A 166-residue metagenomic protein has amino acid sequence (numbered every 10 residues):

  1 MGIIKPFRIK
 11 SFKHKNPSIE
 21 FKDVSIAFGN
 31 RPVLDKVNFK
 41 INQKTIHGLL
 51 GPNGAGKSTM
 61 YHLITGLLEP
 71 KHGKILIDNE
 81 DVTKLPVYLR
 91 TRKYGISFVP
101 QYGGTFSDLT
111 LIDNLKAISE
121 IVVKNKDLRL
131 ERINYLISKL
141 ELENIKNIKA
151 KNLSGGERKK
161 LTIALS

Functional and structural regions predicted by a protein language model:
I19-F21, L34: Conserved structural motif at the start of ABC-family nucleotide-binding domains
G29, H47, L85, D113-L128 (+1 more regions): ABC-type ATPase nucleotide-binding domains, specifically the catalytic core motifs of the NBD
L50-P52: The feature captures the beta-strand-to-loop junction immediately N-terminal to the Walker
T65: Helix-to-loop junction immediately C-terminal to a conserved catalytic motif
G73-D81, R92-Y94, I137: Conserved ABC transporter NBD signature motif
D81-S97, Y102, K126-L130, N147: ABC ATPase NBD coupling module
D127-I145: Conserved ABC ATPase "signature" region
K149-L153: Conserved ABC ATPase signature
